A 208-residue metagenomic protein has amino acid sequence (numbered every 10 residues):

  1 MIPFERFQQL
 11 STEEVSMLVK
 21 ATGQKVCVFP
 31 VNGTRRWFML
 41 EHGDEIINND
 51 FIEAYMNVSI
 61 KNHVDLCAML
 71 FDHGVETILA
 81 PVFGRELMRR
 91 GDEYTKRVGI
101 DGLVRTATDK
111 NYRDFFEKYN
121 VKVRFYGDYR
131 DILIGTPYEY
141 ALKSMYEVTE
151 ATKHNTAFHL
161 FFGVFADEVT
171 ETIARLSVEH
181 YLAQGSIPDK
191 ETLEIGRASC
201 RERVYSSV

Functional and structural regions predicted by a protein language model:
M1-S207: Flexible, compositionally biased loop and terminal segments
